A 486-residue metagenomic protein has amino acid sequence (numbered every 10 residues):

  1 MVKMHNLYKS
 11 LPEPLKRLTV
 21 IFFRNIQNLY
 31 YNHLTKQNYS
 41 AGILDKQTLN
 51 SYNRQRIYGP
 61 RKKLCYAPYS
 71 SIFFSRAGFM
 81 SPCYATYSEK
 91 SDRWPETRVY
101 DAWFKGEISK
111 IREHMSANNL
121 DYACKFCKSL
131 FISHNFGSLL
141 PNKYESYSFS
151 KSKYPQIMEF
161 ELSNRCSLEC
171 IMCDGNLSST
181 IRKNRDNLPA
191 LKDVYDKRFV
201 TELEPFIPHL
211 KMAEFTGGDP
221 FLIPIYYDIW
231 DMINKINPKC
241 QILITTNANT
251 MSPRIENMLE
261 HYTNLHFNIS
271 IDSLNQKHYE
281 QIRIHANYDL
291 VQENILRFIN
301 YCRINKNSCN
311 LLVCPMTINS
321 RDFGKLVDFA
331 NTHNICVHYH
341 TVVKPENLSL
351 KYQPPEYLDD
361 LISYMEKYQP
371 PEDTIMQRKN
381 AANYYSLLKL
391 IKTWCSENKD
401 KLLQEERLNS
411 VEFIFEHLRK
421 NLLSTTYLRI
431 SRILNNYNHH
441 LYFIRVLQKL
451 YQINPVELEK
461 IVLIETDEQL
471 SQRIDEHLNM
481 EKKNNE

Functional and structural regions predicted by a protein language model:
N6-S81, A85-T97, E161, E260-E486: Radical SAM enzyme [4Fe-4S]-AdoMet core and its adjacent flexible, acidic and glycine-rich loops/tails across
L49-R54, G106-A117, Y154-E161: Short, intrinsically disordered, charge-biased short linear motifs at domain edges
L64, Y69-A77, S148-N176, K211-E214: N-terminal pre-triad scaffold of radical SAM enzymes
P82, L120-I132, R165-G175: Local cysteine-cluster metal-coordination motifs and their immediate loop/turn environment, predominantly Fe-S cluster
A102-K143: Cysteine/selenocysteine-centered motifs that mediate thiol-based redox chemistry or coordinate metal-sulfur cofactors
N135-E145, S178, R182-D186: Short cysteine/histidine-rich zinc-coordinating motifs and their immediately flanking basic loops
P155-R165, N176-Y195, P208-I223, I236-S252 (+3 more regions): Core AdoMet radical
I225-D231, P253-L259, F323: Distinct, well-ordered alpha-helical segments
